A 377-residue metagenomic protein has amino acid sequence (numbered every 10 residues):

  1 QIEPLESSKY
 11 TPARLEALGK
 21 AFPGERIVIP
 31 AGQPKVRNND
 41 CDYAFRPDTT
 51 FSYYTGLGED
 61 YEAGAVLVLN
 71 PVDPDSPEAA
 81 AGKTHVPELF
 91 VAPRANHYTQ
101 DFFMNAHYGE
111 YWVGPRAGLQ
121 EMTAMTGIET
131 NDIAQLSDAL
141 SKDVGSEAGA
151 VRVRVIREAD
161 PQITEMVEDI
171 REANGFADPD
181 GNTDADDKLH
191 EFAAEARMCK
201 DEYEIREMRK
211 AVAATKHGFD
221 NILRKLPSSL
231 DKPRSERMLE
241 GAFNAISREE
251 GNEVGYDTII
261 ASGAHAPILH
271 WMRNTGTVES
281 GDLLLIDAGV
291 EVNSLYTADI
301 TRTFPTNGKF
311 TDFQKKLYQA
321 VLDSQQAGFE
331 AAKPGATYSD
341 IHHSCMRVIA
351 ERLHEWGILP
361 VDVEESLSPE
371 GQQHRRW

Functional and structural regions predicted by a protein language model:
Q1-W377: Active-site neighborhoods and metal-handling regions in enzymes and metal-associated proteins
